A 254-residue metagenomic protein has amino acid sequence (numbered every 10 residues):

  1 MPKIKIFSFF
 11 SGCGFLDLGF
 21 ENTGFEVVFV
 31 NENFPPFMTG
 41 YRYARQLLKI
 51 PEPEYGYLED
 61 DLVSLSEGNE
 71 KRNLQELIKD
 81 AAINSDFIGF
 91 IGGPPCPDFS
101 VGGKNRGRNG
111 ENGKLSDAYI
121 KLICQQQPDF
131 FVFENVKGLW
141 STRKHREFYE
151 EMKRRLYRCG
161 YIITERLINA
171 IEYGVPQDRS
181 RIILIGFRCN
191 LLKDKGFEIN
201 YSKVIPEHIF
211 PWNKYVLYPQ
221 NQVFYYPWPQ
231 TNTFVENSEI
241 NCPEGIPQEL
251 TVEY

Functional and structural regions predicted by a protein language model:
P2-Q127, K137-E150: Core alpha/beta nucleotide-donor-binding catalytic domains of modification enzymes
L74-N84, P97, G102-Y254: Class I S-adenosyl-L-methionine
